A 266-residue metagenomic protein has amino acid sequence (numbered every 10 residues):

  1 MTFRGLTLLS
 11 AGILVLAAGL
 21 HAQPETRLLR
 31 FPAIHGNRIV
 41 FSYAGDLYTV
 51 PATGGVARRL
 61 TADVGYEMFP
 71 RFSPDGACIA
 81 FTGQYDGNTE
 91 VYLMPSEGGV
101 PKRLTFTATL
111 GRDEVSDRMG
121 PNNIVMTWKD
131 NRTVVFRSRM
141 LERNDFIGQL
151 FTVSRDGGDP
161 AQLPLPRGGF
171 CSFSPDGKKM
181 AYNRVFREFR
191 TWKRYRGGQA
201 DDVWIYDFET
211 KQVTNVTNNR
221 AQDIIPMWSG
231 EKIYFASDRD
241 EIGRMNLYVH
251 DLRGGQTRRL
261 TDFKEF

Functional and structural regions predicted by a protein language model:
M1-F3: N-terminal secretory signal peptides that target proteins for export/translocation
T7-A17: Bacterial N-terminal signal peptides
A18-A22: Sec/Tat signal peptide C-region and signal peptidase I cleavage site
Q23, Y43-Y48, D63-E67, T82-S96 (+9 more regions): A flexible loop/linker signature enriched in serine peptidases of the S9 family
Q23-V50: Beta-strand-rich domains and repeat architectures in extracellular enzymes and scaffolds, especially beta-propellers
G36-N37, D75-A77, N131-T133, D176-K178 (+1 more regions): Short coil/turn segments that connect the beta-strands within blades of beta-propeller domains
S42-C78: N-terminal, post-signal-peptide region of Sec/Tat-exported proteins
